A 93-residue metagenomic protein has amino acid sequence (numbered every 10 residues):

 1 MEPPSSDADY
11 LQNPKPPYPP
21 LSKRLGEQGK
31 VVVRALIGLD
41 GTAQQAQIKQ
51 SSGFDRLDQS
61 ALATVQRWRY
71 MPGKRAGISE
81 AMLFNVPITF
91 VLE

Functional and structural regions predicted by a protein language model:
M1-R24, V32, Q50, A63-R69 (+1 more regions): Acidic, low-complexity proline/glycine/alanine-rich linker and hinge segments
S22, R75-A76: Short beta-strand/turn micro-motifs at beta-sheet edges
G26-G29, G77-A81: Short, glycine-/polar-rich solvent-exposed loops and beta-turns at beta-strand/coil boundaries
A35: Periplasmic peptidoglycan-binding/anchoring modules of Gram-negative envelope and division proteins
G38-K49, L62-P72, S79-E93: Conserved "boundary/linchpin" sites in short secondary-structure elements
Q50-R56: A short acidic/small-residue loop/turn micro-motif
